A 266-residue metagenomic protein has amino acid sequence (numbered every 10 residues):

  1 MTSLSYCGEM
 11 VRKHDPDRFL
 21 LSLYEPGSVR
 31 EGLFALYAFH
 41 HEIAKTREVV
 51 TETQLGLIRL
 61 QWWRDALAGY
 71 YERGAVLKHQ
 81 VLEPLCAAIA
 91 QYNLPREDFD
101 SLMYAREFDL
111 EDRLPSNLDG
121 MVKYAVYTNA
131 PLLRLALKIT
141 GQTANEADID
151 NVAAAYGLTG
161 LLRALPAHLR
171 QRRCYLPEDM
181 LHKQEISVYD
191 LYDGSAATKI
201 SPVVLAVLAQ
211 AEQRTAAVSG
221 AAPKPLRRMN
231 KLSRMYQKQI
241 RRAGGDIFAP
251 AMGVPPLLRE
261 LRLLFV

Functional and structural regions predicted by a protein language model:
M1-C86, P95, F99-R106, A125-R134 (+3 more regions): Catalytic cores of Mg2+-dependent Asp-rich isoprenoid enzymes
E107-G120: Acidic/His metal-coordination segments adjacent to aromatic residues that form catalytic metal sites in metalloenzymes
